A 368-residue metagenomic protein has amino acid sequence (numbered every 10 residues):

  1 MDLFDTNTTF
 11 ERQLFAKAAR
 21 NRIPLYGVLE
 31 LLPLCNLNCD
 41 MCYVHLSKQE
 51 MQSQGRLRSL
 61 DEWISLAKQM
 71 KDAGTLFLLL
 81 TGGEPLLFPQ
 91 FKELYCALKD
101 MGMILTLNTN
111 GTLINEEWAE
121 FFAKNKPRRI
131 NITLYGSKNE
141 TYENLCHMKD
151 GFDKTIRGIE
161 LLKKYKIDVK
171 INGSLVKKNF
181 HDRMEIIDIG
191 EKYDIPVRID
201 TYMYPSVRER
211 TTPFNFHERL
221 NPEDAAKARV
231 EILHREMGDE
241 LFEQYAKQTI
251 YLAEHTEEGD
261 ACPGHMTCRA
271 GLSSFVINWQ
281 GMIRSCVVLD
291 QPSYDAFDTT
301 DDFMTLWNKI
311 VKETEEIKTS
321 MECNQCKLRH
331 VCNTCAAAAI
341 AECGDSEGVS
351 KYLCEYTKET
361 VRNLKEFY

Functional and structural regions predicted by a protein language model:
M1-R129, A228: Conserved alpha-helical substructure of the radical SAM core
R20, V28, I195, R208 (+2 more regions): Accessory C-terminal segments flanking Radical SAM cores
K48-L57, N144-D150, A341: Short glycine-enriched, charge-decorated loop/helix-capping segments at active-site entrances that position
R58, P89, D150, K178-H181 (+1 more regions): Residue-level signal for the nucleotide or nucleotide-sugar donor/cofactor binding architecture
L66-G82, K351-Y368: Short Fe-S-cluster ligation motifs
K124-N125, T133-Y135, E140-G271, W279-I283 (+1 more regions): Radical SAM enzyme [4Fe-4S]-AdoMet core and its adjacent flexible, acidic and glycine-rich loops/tails across
